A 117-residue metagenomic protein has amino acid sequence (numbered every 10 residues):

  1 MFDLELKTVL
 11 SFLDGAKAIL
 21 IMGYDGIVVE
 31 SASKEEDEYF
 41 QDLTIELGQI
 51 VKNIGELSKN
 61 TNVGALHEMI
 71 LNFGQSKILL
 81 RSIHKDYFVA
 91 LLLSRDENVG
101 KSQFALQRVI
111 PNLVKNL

Functional and structural regions predicted by a protein language model:
M1-A18, M22-L117: Non-catalytic interaction/Regulatory regions outside core domains
